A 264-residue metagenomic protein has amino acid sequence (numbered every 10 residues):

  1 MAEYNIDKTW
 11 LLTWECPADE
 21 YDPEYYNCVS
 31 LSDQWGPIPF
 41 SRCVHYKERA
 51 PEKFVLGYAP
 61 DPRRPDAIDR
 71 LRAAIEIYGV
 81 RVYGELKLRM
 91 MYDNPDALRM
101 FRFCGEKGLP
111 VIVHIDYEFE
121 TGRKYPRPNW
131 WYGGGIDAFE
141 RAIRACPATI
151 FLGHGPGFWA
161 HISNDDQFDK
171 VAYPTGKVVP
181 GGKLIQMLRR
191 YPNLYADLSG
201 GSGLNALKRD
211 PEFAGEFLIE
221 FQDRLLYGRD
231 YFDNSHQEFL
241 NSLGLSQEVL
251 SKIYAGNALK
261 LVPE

Functional and structural regions predicted by a protein language model:
M1-K8, T13, R72-A73, E220-L226 (+1 more regions): Mid-to-C-terminal alpha-helical segments outside catalytic/metal-binding sites
M1-Q34: An N-terminally biased module of ancient metal coordination in phosphate/nucleic-acid-related enzymes
A2, E15-A18, D61-R64, L88-M91 (+5 more regions): Short, solvent-exposed loop/turn segments at secondary-structure junctions
D22-W131: Active-site gating/metal-coordination segments in enzymes
R42, A138, K183, F213 (+2 more regions): Hydrophobic alpha-helical segments typical of transmembrane helices and their membrane-interface/capping positions
Y46-R49, Q186-L188, F217-L218, L243-G244: Short, conserved catalytic or adaptor-binding loops enriched in Gly and charged residues
A50-P51, I77, C146, Y191 (+1 more regions): Acidic-histidine catalytic/liganding microenvironments
R81-V82, N94-L226: Catalytic pocket-lining loop regions of alpha/beta-barrel enzymes, especially the amidohydrolase/enolase/GH5 lineages
